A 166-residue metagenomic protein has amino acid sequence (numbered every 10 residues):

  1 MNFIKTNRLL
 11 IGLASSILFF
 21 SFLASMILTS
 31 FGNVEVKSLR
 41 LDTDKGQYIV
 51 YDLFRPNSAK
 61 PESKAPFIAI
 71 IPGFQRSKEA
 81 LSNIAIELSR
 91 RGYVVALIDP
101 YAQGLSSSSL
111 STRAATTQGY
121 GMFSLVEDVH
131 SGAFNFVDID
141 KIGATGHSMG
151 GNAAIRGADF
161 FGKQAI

Functional and structural regions predicted by a protein language model:
M1-S16: N-terminal Sec-pathway targeting helices
L23-S63: N-terminal cap/lid segment of alpha/beta-hydrolase-fold proteins
E62-G73: Short beta-strand element of the alpha/beta-hydrolase
Q75-A85, P100: The serine-hydrolase catalytic nucleophile loop
A80, T112-F136: Alpha/beta-hydrolase active-site loop
L81, S106-S109: Conserved catalytic-core motifs of eukaryotic protein kinase domains, centered on the activation segment
S89-S107: Conserved alpha/beta-hydrolase
E127-I166: Primarily recognizes the serine-hydrolase "nucleophile elbow" in alpha/beta-hydrolase and SGNH/GDSL folds
